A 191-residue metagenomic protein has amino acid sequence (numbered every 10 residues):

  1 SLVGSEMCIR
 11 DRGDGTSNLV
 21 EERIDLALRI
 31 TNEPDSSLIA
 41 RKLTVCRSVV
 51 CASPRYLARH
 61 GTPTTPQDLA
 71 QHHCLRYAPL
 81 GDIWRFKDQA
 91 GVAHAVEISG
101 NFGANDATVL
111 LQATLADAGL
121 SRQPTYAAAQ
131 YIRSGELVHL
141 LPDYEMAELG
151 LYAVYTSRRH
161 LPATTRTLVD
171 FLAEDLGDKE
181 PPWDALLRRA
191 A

Functional and structural regions predicted by a protein language model:
L2-C8: Short, small-residue-biased leader/transition segments that mark boundaries at the very start of proteins
D11-A104: Acidic, Gly/Pro-rich loop/turn segments at junctions of secondary structure
L26-R29, G119-Q123, H139-L140: Paired acidic/hydrophobic, glycine-rich loop segments that form the ligand-binding mouth/hinge of periplasmic-binding
A40-L43, S134-M146: Short beta-strand->loop
R41, Q67, L111-Q112, R166: Alpha-helical segments flanking ligand/cofactor-binding loops in enzyme cores
P54-R55, T108, Y126-A127: Alpha-helix/helix-capping structural signal
L111-E136: A ligand-binding cleft/hinge motif common to bilobed small-molecule-binding domains
T125, A129-S134, Y144-A191: C-terminal effector-binding regulatory domain of bacterial HTH transcription factors
